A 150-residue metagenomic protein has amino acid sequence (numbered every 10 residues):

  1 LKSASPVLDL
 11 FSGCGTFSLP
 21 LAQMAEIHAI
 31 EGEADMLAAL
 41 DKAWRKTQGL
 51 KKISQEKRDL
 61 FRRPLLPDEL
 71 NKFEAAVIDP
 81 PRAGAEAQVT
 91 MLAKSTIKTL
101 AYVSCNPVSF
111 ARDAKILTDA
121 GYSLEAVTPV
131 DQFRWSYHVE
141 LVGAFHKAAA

Functional and structural regions predicted by a protein language model:
L1-A150: Rossmann-like S-adenosyl-L-methionine
